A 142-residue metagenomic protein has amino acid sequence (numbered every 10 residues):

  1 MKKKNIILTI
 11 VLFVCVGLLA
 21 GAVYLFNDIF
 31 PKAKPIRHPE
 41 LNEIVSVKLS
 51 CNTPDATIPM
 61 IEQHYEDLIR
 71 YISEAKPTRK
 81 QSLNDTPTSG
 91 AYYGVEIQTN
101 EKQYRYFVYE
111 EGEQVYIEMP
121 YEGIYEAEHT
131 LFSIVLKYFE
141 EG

Functional and structural regions predicted by a protein language model:
K2-G142: Function-determining sites in protein domains
